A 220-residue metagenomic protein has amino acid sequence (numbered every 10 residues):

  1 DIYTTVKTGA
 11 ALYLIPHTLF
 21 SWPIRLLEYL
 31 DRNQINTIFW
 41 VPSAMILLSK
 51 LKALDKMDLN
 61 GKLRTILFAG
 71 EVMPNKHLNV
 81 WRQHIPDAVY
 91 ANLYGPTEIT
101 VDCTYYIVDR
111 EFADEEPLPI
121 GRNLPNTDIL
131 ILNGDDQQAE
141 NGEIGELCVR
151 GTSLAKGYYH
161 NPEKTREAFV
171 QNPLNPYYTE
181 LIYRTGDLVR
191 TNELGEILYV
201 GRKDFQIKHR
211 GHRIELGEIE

Functional and structural regions predicted by a protein language model:
D1-I2, R25-L26, L78-V80, D102-Y106 (+3 more regions): Short aromatic-enriched loop/helix-cap "lid" or pocket-rim segments at secondary-structure transitions that line
D1-N36: Conserved AMP-binding/adenylation subdomain of ANL enzymes
Y3, K7-A10, I35-F39, S49-P119 (+1 more regions): Gly/Ser/Thr-rich phosphate-binding loop
P16, V41, A69, T104 (+2 more regions): A secondary-structure boundary/capping signal
I24-L27, D55, E220: Short hydrophobic/charged patches on amphipathic alpha-helices used for structural packing and interfaces
R25, S43, L67, E218: Ca2+-coordinating acidic residues in Ca2+-binding motifs
S43-M45, M73, L154: Alpha-helix capping/helix-boundary segments
V89-N92, I107-E220: AMP-dependent adenylate-forming
